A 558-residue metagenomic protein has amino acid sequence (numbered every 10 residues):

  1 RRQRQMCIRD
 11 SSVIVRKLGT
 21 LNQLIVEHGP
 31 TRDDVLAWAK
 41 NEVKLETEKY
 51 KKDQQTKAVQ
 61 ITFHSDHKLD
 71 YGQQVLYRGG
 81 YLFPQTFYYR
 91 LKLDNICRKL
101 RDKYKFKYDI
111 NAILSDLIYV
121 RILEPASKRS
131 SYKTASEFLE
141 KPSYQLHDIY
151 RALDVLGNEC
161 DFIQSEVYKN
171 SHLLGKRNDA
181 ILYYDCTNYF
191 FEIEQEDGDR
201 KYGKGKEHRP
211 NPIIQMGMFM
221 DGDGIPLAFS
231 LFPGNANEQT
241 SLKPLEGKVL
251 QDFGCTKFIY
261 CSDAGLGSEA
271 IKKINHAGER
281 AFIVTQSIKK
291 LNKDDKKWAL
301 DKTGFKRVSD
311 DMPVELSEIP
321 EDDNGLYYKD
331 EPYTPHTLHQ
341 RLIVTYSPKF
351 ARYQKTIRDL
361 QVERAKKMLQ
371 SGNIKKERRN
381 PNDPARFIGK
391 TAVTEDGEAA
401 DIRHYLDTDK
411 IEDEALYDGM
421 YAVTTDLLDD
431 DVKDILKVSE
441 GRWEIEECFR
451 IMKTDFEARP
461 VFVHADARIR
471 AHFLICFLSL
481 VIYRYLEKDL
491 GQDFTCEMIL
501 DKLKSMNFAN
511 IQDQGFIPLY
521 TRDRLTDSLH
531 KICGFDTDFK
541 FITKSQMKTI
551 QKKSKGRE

Functional and structural regions predicted by a protein language model:
R1-I8: Short, small-residue-biased leader/transition segments that mark boundaries at the very start of proteins
R9-K103: DNA- and nucleic-acid-binding/regulatory domain cores of transcription factors and nucleic-acid enzymes
K68-Y71, L91-E558: Anion-binding and metal-coordination hotspots
